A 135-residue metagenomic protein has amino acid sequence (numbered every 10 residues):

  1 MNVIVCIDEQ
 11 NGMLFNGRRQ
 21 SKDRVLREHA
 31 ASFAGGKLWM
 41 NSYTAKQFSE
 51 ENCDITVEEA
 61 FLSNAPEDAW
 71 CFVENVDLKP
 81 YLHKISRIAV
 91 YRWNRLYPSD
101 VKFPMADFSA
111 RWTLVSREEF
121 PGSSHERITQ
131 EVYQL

Functional and structural regions predicted by a protein language model:
M1-L135: Enzymes that bind and transform nitrogen-containing heteroaromatic metabolites
